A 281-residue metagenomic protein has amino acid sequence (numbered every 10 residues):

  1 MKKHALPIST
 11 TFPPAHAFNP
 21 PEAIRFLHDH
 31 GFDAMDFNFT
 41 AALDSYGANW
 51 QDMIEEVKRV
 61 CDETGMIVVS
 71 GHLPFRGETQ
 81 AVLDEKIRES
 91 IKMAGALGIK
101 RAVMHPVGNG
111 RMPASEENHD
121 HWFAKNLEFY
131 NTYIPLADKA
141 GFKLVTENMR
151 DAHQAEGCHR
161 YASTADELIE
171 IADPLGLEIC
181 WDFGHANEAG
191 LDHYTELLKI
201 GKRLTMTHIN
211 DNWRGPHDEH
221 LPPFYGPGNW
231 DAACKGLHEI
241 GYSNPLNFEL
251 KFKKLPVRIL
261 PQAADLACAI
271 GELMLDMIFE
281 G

Functional and structural regions predicted by a protein language model:
M1-F12, H16-G31, D84, S90 (+4 more regions): Histidine-acidic metal/acid-base catalytic patches
A17, G47, Q80-D84, A155-Y161: Conserved glycine-rich "GG(E/T)P / GGGxP" loop and the immediately following alpha-helix in the radical SAM core
D33, F37-L127, D138, Y242-S243 (+1 more regions): Structural motif corresponding to the early beta-alpha repeats
D36, S70, V103, V145 (+3 more regions): Conserved beta-strand positions in the central sheet of alpha/beta enzyme cores
L43, R76, D151, A186 (+1 more regions): Active-site loop signature of alpha/beta-hydrolase-fold enzymes
P106-V107, E147-M149, F183, L250-K251: Short, well-ordered beta-to-alpha junction loops that form the rim of enzyme active sites and present histidine/acidic
D138-L175: Basic- and aromatic-lined ligand-binding clefts that recognize polyanionic substrates
